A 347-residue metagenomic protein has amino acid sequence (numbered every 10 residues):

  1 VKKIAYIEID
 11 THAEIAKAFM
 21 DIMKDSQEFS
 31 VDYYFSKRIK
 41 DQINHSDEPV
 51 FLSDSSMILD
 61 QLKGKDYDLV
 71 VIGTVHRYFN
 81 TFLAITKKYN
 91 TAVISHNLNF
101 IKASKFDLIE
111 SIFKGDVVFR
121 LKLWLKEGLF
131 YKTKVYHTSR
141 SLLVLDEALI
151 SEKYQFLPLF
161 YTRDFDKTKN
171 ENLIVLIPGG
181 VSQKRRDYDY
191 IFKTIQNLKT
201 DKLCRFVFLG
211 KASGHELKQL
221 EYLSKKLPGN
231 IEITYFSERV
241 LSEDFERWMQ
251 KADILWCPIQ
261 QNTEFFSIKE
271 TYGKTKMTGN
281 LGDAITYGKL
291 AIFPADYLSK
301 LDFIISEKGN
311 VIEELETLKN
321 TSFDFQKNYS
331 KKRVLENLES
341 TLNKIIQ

Functional and structural regions predicted by a protein language model:
A5-Y6, L59-F79, A92-V93: Short N-terminal targeting/anchoring amphipathic segment
R38-I39, N97-N99, E147-D166, S213: Short beta-strand->alpha-helix junction loop in the catalytic core of nucleotide-activated group-transfer enzymes
S55-M57, I233-A252, P258-N262: Conserved active-site histidine-acidic residue motif and adjacent donor-binding/catalytic loop of glycosyltransferases
L69-T74, I85-V118: Active-site proximal beta-strand in glycosyltransferases
V118-F156: A short, active-site helix/loop in glycosyltransferases that binds the activated sugar's phosphate group
Y161-D164, I174-G229, I233-E243: Conserved catalytic-core segment of nucleotide-activated headgroup transferases in glycan assembly
L255-G282, T286, P294-D302: Nucleotide-sugar-dependent
S306-Q347: A charged, aromatic-enriched C-terminal amphipathic alpha-helix characteristic of glycosyltransferases across folds
